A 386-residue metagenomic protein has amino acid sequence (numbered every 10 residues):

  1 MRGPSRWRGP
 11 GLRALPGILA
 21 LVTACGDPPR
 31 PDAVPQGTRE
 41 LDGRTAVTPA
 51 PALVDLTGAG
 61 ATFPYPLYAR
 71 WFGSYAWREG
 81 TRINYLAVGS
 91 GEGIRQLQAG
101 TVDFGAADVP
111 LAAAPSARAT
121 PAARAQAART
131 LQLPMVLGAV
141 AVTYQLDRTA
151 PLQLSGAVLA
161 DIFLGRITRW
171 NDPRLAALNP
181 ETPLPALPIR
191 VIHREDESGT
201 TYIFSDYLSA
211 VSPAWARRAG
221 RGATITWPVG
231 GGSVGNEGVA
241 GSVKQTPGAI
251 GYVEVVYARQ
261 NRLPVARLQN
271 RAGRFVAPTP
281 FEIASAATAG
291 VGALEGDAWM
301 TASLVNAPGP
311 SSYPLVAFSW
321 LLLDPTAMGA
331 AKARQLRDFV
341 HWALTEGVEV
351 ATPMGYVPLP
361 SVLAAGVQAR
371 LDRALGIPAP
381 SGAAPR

Functional and structural regions predicted by a protein language model:
M1-G9: N-terminal secretory signal peptides that target proteins for export/translocation
R2-G3, A14, G60: Intrinsically disordered, low-complexity segments
G11-G17: Sec-dependent signal peptide recognition, specifically the positively charged N-region followed immediately by
L21-A24: C-terminal motif of bacterial Sec signal peptides marking the signal peptidase cleavage site
G26-R386: Flexible loop/hinge segments at secondary-structure junctions
